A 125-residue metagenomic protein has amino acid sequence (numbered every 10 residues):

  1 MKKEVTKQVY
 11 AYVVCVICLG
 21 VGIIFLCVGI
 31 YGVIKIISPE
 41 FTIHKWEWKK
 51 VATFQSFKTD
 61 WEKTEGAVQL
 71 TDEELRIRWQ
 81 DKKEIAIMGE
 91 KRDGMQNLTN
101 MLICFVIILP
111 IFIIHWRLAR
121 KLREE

Functional and structural regions predicted by a protein language model:
M1-C15, I103-E125: Juxtamembrane interface at the cytosolic side of transmembrane helices
M1-E4, Q8, Y12, I85 (+1 more regions): Membrane-helix interfacial "entry" motifs
Y12, V16-L19, I23, I43 (+1 more regions): Alpha-helical rod/repeat scaffolding segments in eukaryotic adaptors/tethers and long-chain four-helix cytokines
V16-L19, F54, D72, L109: Intrinsically disordered, low-complexity regions enriched in Ser/Pro/Gly/Gln/His and often acidic
C18-V28, G32, C104, I108-I111: Helical transmembrane-bundle signal
V28-I43, H115-E125: Perimembrane helix-loop junctions in membrane proteins
G32-M95: Low-complexity, proline/glycine-enriched hydrophobic segments characteristic of transmembrane helices
D93-I107: N-terminal membrane-entry
